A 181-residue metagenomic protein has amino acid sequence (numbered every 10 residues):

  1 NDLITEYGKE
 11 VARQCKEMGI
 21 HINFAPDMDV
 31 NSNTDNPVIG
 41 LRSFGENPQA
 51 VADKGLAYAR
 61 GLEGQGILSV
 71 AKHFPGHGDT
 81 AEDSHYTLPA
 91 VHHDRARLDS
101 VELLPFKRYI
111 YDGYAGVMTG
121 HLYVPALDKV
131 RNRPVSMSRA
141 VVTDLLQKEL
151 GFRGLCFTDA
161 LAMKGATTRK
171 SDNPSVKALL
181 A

Functional and structural regions predicted by a protein language model:
N1, D29, D159-A162: Conserved acidic functional residues
N1, N23, N31-N36, N47 (+2 more regions): Detector for Asparagine
N1, N33-F44, D83-P89: Surface-exposed, active-site-proximal loop segments in enzymatic domains
I4-N31, V51-P75: Glycine-rich, aromatic-flanked loop segments that form ligand/cofactor-binding clefts across common enzyme folds
E46-A181: Second-shell residues forming the walls of enzyme active-site clefts
